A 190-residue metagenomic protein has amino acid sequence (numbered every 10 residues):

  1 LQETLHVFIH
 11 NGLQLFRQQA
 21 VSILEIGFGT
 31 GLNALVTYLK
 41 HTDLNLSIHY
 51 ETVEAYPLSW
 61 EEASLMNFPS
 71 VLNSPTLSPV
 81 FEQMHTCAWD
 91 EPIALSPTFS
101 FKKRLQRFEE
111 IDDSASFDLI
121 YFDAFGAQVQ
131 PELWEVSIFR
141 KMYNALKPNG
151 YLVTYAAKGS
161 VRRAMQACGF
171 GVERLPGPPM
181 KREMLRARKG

Functional and structural regions predicted by a protein language model:
L1-L24, E54, F117, E132-S137 (+1 more regions): S-adenosyl-L-methionine
H10-Q83: SAM cofactor-binding core of SAM-dependent methyltransferases, primarily the Rossmann-like beta-alpha-beta module
E62-S114: S-adenosyl-L-methionine
F108, D118-L133: A short SAM/SAH-binding and catalytic strip from SAM-dependent methyltransferases
L119-Y121, P148-A156: Conserved beta-strand signature within the Rossmann-like core of class I S-adenosyl-L-methionine
E132-P148: A short glycine-rich, Lys/Arg-flanked "PGG" loop and its adjoining helix->strand segment in the class I
C168-G190: Core SAM-dependent methyltransferase catalytic element
